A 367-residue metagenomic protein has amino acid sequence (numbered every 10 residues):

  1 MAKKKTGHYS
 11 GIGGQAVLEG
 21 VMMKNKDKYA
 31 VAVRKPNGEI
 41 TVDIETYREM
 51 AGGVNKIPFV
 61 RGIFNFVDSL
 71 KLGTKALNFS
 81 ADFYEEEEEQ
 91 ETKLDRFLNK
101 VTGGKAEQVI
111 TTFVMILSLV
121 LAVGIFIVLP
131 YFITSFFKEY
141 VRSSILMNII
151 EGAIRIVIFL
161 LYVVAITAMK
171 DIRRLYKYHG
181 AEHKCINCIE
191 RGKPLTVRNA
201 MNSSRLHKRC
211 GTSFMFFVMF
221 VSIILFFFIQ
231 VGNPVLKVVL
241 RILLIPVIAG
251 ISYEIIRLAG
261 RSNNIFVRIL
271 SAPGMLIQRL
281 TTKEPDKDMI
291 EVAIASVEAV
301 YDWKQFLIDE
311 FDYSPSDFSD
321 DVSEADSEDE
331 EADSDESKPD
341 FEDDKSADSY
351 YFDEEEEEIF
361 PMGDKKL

Functional and structural regions predicted by a protein language model:
M1-E85: Divalent-cation
A2-G13, V17, V21-M23, I145 (+4 more regions): Polar-ligand-bearing catalytic/cofactor-coordination segments of membrane-embedded or membrane-tethered inner-membrane
A32-V33, N65, S69-K100, K177-L195: Short, charged cytosolic
E45, E49-V54, F79-Q108, D329 (+1 more regions): Cytosolic regulatory modules rich in charged/polar residues
G73, S80, F126, P130 (+7 more regions): Alpha-helical transmembrane segments of polytopic integral membrane proteins, especially the permease/helical cores
R96-K105, T134-I150, I229-V239, L258-R268 (+1 more regions): Membrane interface segments of multi-pass transport proteins and intramembrane proteases
I110-F126, H207-V218: Select subsegments of transmembrane alpha-helices in polytopic membrane proteins, especially boundary-proximal
S118-S143, V218-I242, P246-A249, Y253: Juxtamembrane "helix exit" motif at the C-terminal ends of alpha-helical transmembrane segments in multi-pass membrane
